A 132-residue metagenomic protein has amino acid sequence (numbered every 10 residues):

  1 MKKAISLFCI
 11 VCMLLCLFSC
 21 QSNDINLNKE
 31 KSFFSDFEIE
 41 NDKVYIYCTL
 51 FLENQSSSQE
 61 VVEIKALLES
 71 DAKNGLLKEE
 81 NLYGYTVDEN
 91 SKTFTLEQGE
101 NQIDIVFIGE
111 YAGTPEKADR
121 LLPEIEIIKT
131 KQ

Functional and structural regions predicted by a protein language model:
M1-F8: Positively charged n-region of N-terminal signal peptides that target proteins for export
C16-S19: C-terminal motif of bacterial Sec signal peptides marking the signal peptidase cleavage site
Q21-N23: Bacterial signal peptide processing site
D42-T49: Short, solvent-exposed loop/turn segments enriched in Ser/Thr/Gly
L52-S56: Asparagine-centered strand-capping/turn motif at beta-strand->loop junctions
S57-E79: Short acidic, flexible loop segments centered on an aromatic residue
L67, Y111-Q132: Surface-exposed edge beta-strand/loop patches
L82-D119: Short, solvent-exposed, Trp/other aromatic-anchored flexible loops in extracytoplasmic proteins
